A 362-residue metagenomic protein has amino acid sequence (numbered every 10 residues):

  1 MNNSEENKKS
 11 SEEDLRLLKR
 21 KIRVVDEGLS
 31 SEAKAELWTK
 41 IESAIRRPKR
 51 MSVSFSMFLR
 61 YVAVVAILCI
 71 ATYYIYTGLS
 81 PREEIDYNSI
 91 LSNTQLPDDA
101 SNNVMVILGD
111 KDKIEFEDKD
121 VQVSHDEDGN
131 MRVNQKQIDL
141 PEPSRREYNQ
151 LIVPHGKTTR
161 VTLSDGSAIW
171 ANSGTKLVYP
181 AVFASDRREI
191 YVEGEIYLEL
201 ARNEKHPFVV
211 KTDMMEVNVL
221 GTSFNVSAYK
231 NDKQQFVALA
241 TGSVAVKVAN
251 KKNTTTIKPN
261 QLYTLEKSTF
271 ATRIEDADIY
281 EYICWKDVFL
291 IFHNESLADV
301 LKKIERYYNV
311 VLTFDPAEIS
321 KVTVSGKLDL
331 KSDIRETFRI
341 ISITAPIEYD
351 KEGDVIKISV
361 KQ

Functional and structural regions predicted by a protein language model:
N2-L96: Membrane-interface anchoring determinants
K49-Y61, T72-Q362: A residue-level detector for the "anchor" residue at the start of short, highly conserved motifs
